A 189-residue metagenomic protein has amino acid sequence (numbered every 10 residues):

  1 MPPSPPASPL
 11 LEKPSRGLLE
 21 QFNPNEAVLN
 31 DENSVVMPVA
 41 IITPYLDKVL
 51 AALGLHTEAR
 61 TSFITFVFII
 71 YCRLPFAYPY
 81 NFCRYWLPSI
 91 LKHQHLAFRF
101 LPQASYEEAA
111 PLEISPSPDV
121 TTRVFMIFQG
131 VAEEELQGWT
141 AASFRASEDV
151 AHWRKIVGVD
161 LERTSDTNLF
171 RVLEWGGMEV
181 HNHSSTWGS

Functional and structural regions predicted by a protein language model:
M1-S189: Protease-labile, long low-complexity intrinsically disordered regions enriched in Pro/Ser/Thr
